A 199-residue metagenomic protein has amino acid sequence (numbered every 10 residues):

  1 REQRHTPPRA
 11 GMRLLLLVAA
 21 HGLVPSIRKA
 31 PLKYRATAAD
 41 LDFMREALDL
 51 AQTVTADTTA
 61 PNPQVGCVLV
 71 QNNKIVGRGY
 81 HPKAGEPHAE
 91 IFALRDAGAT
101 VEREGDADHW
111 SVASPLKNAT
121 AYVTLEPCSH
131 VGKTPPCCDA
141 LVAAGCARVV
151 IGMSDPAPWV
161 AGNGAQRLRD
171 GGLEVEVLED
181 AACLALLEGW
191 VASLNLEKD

Functional and structural regions predicted by a protein language model:
E2-P8: Extreme N-terminal basic, low-complexity initiation segments that serve as generic localization/processing leaders
A19-G22, S26-T58, E104-K117, V131-D199: Zinc-dependent deaminase
T59-V65, P87, K198-D199: Short, basic and Ser/Thr-rich N-terminal targeting/leader segments
Q64-N73: Short beta-strand scaffold segments in enzyme catalytic cores
G77-G79: Short hydrophobic alpha-helix segments
P82-D96, T100: A short, polar/charged loop-to-alpha-helix boundary motif
A93, C128, C137: Short cysteine clusters
L116-L125: A short, small-residue-rich loop immediately preceding and capping a beta-strand
